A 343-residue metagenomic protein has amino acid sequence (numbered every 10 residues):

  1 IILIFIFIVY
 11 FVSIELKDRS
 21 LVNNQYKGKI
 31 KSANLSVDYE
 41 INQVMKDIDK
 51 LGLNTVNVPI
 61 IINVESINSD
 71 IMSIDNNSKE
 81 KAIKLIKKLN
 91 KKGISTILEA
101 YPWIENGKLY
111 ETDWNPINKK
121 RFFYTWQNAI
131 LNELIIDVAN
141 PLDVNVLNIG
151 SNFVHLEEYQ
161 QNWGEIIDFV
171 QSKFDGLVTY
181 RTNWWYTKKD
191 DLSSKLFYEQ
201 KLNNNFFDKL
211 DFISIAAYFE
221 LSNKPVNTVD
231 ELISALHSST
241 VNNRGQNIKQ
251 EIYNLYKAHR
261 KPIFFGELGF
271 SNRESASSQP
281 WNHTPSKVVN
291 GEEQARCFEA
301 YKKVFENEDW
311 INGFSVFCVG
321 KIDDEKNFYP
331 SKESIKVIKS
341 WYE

Functional and structural regions predicted by a protein language model:
I1-F11: Hydrophobic membrane-insertion alpha-helices, especially the h-region of bacterial N-terminal signal peptides
E15-L53: Boundary/entry segment of secreted carbohydrate-active catalytic domains
L21-N23, A33, A276-E343: Aromatic-rich peripheral "rim/lid" segments of glycoside hydrolase catalytic domains that contact and position glycan
L35-K50, Y124-V138, D190-F206, A295-V304: Short, acidic/polar
L51-N68, A82-L156, N272-S277, F317-D323: Substrate-binding cleft and catalytic face of glycoside hydrolase catalytic domains, especially the flexible beta-alpha
S78-K79, I83-L85, K92, E99 (+4 more regions): Glycoside hydrolase catalytic-domain groove-lining segments
I97-P102, N148-N152, E158, I167-Y198 (+3 more regions): Aromatic-lined carbohydrate-recognition surfaces of secreted/lumenal glycan-active proteins
I166, W184-E220, S271-S278, G320-P330: Substrate-binding cleft/loops of secretory-pathway carbohydrate-active enzymes
